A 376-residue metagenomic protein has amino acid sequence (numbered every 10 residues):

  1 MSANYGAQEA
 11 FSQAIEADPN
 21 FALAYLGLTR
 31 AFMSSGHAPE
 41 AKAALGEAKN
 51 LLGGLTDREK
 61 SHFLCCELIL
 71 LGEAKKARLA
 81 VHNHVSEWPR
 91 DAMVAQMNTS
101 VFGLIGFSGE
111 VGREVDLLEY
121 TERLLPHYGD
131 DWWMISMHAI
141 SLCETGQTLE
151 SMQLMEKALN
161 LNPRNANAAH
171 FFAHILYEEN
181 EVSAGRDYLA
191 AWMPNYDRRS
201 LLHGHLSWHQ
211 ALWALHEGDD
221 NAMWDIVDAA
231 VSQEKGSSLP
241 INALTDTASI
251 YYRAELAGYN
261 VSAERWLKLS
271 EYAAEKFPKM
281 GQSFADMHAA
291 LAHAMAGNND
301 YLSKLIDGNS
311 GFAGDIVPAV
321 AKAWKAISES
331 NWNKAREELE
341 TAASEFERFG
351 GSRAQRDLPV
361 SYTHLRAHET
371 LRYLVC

Functional and structural regions predicted by a protein language model:
M1-S12, E16-K75, F102-R113, G146 (+2 more regions): Inter-helical turn/loop elements of alpha-helical hairpins
N20-L23, L55-S61, R90-A95, Y128-I135 (+6 more regions): Generic helix N-cap/helix-start motif at coil->alpha-helix transitions
A41-L51, K76-H84, G112-L125, L149-K157 (+6 more regions): Alpha-helical repeat scaffolds
S207-R265, L269: A conserved active-site cap/scaffold subdomain adjacent to cofactor or substrate pockets
K276-A342: C-terminal structural cap/anchor segments
T363-L371: Conserved small/polar residues in nucleotide/adenosyl-binding loops
